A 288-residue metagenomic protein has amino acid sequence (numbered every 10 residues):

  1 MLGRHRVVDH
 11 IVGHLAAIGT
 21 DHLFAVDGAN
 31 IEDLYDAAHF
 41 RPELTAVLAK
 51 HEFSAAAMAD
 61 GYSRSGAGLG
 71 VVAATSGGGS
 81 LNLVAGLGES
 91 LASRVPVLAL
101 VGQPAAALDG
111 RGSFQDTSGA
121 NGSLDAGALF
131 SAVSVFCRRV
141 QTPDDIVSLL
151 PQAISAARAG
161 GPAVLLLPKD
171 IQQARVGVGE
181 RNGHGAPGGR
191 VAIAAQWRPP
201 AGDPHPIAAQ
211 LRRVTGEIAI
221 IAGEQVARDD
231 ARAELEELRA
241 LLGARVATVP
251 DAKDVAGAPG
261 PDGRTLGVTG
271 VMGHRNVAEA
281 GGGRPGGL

Functional and structural regions predicted by a protein language model:
M1-L288: N-terminal alpha/beta PP-like core and its mobile active-site loop of ThDP/TPP-dependent enzymes
